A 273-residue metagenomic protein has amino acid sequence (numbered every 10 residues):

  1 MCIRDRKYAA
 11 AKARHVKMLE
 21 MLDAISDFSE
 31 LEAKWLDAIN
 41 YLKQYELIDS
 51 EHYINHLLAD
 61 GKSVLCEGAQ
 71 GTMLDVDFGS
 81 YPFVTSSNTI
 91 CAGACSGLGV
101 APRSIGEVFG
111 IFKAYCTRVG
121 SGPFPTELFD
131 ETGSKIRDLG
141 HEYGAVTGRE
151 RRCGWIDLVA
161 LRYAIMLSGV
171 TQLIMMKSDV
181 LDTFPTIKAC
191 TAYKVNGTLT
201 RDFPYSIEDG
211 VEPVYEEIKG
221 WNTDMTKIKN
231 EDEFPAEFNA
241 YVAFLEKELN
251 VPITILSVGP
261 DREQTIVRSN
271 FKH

Functional and structural regions predicted by a protein language model:
R4-H273: Non-transmembrane, aqueous-exposed alpha-helical and coiled segments at domain scale
